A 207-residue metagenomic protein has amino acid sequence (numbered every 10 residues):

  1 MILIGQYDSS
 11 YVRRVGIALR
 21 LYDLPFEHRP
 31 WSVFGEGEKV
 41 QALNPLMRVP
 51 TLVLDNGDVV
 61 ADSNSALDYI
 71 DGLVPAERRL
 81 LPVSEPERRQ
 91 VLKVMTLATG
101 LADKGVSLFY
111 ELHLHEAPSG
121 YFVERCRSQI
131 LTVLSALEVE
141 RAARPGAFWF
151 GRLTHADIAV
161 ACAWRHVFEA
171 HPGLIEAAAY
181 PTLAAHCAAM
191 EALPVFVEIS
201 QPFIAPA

Functional and structural regions predicted by a protein language model:
M1, V139, A205-A207: Basic/polar N-terminal segments that are highly enriched at the extreme N-terminus, encompassing both cleavable
M1-Y121: GST-like domain detector, emphasizing the conserved glutathione-binding G-site in the N-terminal thioredoxin-like
R20, E169, A192: Short polybasic/polar patches that bind polyanions
L52, N64, I130-V133, L137-E138 (+1 more regions): Aromatic-glycine hotspot motif
L67, D71, L92-M95, L134 (+2 more regions): Non-transmembrane alpha-helical segments in soluble domains of secreted/periplasmic/extracellular proteins
D71, A163-W164, S200: Active-site-flanking alpha-helical
A98-H186: GST-like fold's C-terminal all-alpha helical module
A177-A207: Long hydrophobic alpha-helical segments typical of transmembrane helices together with their membrane-interfacial
